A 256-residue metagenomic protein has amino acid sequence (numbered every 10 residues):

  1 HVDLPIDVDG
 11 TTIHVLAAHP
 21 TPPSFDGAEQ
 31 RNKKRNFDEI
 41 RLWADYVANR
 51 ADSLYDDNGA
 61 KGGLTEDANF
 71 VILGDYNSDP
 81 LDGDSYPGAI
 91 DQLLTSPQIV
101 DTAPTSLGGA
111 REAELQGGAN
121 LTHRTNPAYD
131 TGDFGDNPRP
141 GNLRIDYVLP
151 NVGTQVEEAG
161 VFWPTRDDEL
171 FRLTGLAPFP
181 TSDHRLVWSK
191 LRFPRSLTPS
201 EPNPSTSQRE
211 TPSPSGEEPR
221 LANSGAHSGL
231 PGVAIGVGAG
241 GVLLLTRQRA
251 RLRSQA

Functional and structural regions predicted by a protein language model:
H1-S24: Beta-strand-turn-beta hairpins that frame and shape the catalytic cleft of phosphate-ester-processing enzymes
D3-D7, K34-I40, D45-V71, Y76-L197: Metal-dependent phosphoester-hydrolase catalytic domains
P20-P22, N77, S228: Short, glycine/serine-rich, charged loops/turns that create anion-binding and catalytic segments at active sites
F25-R35: Acidic/histidine-rich helix-loop elements that form or flank divalent-metal/phosphate-binding sites at the catalytic
R195-S224: C-terminal low-complexity, Ser/Thr- and acidic/Pro-rich disordered "stalk" regions positioned immediately N-terminal
S228-R251: A cross-kingdom C-terminal cell-surface attachment/processing module
S254-A256: Juxtamembrane extracytosolic/periplasmic "stalk" immediately C-terminal to the first targeting helix
